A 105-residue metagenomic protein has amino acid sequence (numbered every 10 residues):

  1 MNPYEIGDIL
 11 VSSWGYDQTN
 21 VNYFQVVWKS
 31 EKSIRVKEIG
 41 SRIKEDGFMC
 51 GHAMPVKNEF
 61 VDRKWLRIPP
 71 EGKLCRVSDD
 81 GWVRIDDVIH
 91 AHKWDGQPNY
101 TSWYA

Functional and structural regions predicted by a protein language model:
M1-Y23, S33-A105: Mixed-charge, low-complexity intrinsically disordered regions
